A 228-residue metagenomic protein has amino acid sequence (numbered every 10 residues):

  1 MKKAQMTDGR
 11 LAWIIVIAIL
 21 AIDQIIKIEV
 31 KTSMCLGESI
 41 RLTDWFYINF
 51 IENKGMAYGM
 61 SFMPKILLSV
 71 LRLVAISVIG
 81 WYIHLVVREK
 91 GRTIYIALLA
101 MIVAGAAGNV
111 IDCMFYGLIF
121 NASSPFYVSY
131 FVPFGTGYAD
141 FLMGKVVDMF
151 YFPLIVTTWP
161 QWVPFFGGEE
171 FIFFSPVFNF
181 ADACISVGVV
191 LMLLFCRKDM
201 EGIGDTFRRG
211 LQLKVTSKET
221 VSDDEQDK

Functional and structural regions predicted by a protein language model:
M1-K228: Alpha-helical transmembrane bundles and membrane-interface segments of multipass inner-membrane proteins
